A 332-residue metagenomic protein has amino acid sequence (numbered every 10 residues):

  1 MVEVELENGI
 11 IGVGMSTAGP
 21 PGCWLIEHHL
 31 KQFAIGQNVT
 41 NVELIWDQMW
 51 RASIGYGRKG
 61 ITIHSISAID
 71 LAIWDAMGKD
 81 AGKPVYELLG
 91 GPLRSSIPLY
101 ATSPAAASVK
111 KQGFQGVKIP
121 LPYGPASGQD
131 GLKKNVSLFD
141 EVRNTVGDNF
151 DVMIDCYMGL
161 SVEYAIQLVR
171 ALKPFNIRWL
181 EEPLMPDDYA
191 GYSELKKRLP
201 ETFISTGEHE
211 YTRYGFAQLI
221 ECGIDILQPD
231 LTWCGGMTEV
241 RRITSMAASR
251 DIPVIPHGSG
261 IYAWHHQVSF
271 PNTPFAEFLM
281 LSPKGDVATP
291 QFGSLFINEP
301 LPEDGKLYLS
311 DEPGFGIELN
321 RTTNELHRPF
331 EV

Functional and structural regions predicted by a protein language model:
M1-V4, H265: Short beta-strand scaffold segments in enzyme catalytic cores
E5-D80: Metal- or metallocofactor-binding catalytic centers and their adjacent structured scaffolds across diverse enzyme
G9, L30, I69, G82 (+7 more regions): Conserved, mostly hydrophobic/aromatic
M15, I66, G131, I154-S161 (+5 more regions): Glycine- and other small-residue-rich loops at beta-strand/loop junctions that grip anionic moieties
W24, Q32, L44, N176 (+2 more regions): Shared catalytic-loop signature of beta/alpha-barrel
D70-P104: Glycine-rich, aromatic-flanked loop segments that form ligand/cofactor-binding clefts across common enzyme folds
G90-E194, L199: Metal-dependent enolase-superfamily TIM-barrel catalytic cores that perform enediolate-based chemistry
P313-V332: Extended hydrophobic packing segments that form well-structured cores
